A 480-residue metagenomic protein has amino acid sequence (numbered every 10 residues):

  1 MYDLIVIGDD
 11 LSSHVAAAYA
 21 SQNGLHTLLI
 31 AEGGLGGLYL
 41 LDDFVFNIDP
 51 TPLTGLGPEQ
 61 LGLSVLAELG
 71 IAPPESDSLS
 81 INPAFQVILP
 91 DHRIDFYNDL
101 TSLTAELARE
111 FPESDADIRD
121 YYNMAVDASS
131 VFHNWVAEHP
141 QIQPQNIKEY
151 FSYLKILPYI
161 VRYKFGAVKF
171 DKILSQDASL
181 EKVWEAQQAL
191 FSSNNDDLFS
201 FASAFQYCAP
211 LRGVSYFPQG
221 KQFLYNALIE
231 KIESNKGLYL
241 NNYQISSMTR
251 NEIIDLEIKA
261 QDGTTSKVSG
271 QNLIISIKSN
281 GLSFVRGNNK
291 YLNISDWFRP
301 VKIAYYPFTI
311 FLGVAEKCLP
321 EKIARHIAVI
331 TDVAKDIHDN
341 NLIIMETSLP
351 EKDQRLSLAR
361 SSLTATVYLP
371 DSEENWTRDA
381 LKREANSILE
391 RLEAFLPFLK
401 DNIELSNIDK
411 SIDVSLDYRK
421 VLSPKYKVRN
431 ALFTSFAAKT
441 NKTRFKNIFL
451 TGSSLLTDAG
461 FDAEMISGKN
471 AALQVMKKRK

Functional and structural regions predicted by a protein language model:
Y2-S130: N-terminal glycine-rich phosphate/pyrophosphate-binding loop and immediately adjacent elements
A31, Y225, N241-Y243, T249: Short loop/edge segments at beta-strand edges and connector loops that shape dinucleotide/nucleotide cofactor-binding
P50, S453-R479: A conserved FAD-binding loop/helix module that cradles the flavin
V126-N235, P424-R429: Active-site/ligand-binding neighborhood in enzyme catalytic cores
E181-F191, F398-T457: A glycine-rich dinucleotide-binding beta-alpha-beta segment and adjacent secondary-structure elements that constitute
I232-I245: A conserved beta-strand/loop element that lines the FAD pocket in flavoprotein oxidoreductases
Q244-L358: Mid-domain catalytic core of redox enzymes that form a hydrophobic substrate pocket/lid adjacent to a catalytic redox
A315-D413: C-terminal segments that line or cap access tunnels to active or ligand-binding sites in enzymes and enzyme-associated
